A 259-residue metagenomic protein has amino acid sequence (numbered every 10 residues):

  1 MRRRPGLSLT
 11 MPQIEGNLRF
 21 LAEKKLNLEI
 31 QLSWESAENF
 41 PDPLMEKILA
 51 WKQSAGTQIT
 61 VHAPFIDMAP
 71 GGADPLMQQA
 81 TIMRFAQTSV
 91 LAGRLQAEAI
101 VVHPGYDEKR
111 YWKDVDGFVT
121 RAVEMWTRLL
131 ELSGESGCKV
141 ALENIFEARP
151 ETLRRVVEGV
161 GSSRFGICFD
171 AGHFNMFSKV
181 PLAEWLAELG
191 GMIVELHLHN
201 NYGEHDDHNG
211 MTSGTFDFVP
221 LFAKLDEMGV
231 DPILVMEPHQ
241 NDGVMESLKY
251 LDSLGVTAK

Functional and structural regions predicted by a protein language model:
M1-S89, G93, T257-K259: N-terminal pre-domain/capping segments
R2-R4, E15-A22, P150-F165, F169 (+1 more regions): Histidine-acidic metal/acid-base catalytic patches
R3-L9, L28-I30, I59-A63, I100-V102 (+4 more regions): Hydrophobic faces of well-ordered beta-strands that scaffold small-molecule active sites in alpha/beta enzyme cores
S8-P12, Q31-E35, P64-I66, G105-D107 (+4 more regions): Active-site beta-loop-alpha junctions enriched in small/polar residues
D42-K47, M77-F85, V115-W126, K179-E188 (+1 more regions): Charged helix-capping and loop-helix junction motifs
L49-I66, R121-S133, F218-A223: Alpha-helix-loop-beta-strand connector modules within alpha/beta enzyme cores
D67-G72, E108-K113, N175-F177, G203-N209: A short acidic, helix-capping loop that chelates divalent metal ions and anchors anionic groups
G71-G166: Active-site acidic/histidine proton-transfer and metal-coordination neighborhood in alpha/beta enzyme cores
